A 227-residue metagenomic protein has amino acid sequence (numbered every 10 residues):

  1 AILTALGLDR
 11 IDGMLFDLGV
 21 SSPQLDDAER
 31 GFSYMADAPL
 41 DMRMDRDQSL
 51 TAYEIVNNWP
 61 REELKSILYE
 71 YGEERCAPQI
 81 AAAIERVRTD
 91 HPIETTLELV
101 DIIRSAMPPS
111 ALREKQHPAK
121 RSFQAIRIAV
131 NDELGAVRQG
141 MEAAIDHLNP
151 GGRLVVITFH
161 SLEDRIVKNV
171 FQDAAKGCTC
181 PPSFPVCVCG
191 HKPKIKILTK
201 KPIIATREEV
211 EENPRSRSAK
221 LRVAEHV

Functional and structural regions predicted by a protein language model:
A1-V227: S-adenosyl-L-methionine-dependent methyltransferase catalytic core, i.e., the SAM/SAH-binding region
